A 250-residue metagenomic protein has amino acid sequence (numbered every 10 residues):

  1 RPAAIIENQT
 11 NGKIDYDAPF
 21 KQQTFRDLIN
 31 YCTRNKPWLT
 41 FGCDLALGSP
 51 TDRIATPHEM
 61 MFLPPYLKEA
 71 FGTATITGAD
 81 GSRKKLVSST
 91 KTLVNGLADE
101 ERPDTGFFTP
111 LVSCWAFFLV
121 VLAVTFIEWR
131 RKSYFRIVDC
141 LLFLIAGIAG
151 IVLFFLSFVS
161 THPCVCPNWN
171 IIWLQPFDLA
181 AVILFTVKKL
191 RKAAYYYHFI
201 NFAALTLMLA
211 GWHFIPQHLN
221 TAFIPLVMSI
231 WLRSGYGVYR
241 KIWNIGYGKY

Functional and structural regions predicted by a protein language model:
R1, R26, R34, R53 (+7 more regions): Arginine residue identity/basic-tract feature
R1-D99: Soluble extramembrane regions of membrane proteins in the secretory/endomembrane system
A3-A4, A18, A46, A55 (+12 more regions): A sequence-composition feature that detects small, non-aromatic residues
C32, C43, C114, C140 (+1 more regions): Generic recognition of cysteine residues
G72-R136: Selected alpha-helical membrane-embedding segments in polytopic membrane proteins
L122-R130, R136-Y250: Generic detector of multi-pass transmembrane helix bundles and their immediately adjacent loops in polytopic membrane
